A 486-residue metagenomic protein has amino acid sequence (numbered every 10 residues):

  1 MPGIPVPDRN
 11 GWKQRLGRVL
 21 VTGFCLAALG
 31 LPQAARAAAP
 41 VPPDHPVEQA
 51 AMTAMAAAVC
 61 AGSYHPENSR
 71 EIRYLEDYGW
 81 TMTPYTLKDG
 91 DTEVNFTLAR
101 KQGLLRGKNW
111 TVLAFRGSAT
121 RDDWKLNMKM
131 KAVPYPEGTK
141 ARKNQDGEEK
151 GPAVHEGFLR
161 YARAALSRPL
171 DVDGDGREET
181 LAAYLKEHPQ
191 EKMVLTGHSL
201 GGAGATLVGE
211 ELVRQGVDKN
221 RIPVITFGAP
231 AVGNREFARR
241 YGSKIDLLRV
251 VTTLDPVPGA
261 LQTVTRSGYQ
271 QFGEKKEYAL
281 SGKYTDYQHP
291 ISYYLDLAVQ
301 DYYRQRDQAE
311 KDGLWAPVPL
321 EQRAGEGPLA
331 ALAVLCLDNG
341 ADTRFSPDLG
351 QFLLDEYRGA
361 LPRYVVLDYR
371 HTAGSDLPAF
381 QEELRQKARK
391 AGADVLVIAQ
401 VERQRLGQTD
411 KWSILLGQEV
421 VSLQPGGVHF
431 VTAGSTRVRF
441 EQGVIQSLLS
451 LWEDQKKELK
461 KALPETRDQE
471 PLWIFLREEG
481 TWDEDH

Functional and structural regions predicted by a protein language model:
I4-G23: Bacterial N-terminal signal peptides that target proteins for export
A27-A35: C-terminal segment of classical bacterial N-terminal signal peptides
A38-G103: N-terminal low-complexity, Ser/Thr- and acidic-residue-enriched intrinsically disordered segments
G79-T196, V213-R221, K244-D246, T263-V264 (+2 more regions): A conserved cap/lid and substrate-binding interface adjacent to the catalytic center of lipid-processing enzymes
G197, G201, A205: Gly/Ala-rich beta-loop-alpha elbow adjacent to hydrolase catalytic centers
R221-R304: The feature captures the conserved acid-bearing segment of alpha/beta-hydrolase catalytic domains
A324-A330, K387-K390, L406, V421-H486: C-terminal/domain-edge helix-coil "capping" segments
V334-V397, V428-F430, A462-T466: N-terminal segment of the mature soluble domain
